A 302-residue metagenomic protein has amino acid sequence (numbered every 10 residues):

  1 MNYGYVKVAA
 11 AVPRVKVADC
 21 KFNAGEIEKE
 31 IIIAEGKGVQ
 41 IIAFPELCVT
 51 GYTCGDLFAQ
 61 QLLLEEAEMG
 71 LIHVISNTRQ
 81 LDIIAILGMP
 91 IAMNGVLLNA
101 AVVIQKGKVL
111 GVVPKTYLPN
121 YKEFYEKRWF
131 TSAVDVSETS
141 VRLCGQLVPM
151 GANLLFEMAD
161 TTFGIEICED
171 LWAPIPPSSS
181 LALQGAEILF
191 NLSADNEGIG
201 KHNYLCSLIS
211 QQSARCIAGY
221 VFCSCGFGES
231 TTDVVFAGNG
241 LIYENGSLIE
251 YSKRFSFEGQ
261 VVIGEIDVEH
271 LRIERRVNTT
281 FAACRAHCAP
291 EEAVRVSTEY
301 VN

Functional and structural regions predicted by a protein language model:
M1-N302: Enzyme catalytic cores with a strong preference for nitrogen-chemistry domains
